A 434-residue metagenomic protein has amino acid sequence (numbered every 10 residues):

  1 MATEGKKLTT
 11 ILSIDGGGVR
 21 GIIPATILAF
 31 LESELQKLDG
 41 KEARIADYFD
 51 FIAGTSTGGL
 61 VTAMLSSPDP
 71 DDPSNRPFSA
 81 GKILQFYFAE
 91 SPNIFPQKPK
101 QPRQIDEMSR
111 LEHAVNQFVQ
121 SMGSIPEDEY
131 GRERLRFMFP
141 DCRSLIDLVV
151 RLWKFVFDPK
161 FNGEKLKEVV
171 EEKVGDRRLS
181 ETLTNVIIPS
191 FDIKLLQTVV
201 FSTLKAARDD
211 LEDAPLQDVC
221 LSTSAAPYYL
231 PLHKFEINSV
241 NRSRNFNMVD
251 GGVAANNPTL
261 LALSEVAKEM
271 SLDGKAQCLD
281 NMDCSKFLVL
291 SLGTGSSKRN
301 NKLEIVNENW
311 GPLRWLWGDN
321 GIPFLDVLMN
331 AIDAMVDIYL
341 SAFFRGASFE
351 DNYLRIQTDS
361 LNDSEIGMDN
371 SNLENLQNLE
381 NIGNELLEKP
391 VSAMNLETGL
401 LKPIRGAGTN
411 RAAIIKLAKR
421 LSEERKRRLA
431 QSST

Functional and structural regions predicted by a protein language model:
M1-T434: Conserved catalytic cores and adjacent C-terminal regulatory segments of lipid-metabolizing esterases/lipases
